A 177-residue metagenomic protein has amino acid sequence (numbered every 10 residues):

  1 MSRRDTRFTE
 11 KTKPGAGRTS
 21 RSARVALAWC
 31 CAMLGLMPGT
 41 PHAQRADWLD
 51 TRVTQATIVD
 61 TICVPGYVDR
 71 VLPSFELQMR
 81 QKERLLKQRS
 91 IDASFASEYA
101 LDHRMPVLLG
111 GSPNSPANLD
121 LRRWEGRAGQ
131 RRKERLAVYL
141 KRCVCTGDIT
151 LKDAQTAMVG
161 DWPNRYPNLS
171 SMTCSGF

Functional and structural regions predicted by a protein language model:
R3-Y99, V107-F177: Nuclease and nuclease-like effector domains acting on nucleic acids or nucleotide cofactors
